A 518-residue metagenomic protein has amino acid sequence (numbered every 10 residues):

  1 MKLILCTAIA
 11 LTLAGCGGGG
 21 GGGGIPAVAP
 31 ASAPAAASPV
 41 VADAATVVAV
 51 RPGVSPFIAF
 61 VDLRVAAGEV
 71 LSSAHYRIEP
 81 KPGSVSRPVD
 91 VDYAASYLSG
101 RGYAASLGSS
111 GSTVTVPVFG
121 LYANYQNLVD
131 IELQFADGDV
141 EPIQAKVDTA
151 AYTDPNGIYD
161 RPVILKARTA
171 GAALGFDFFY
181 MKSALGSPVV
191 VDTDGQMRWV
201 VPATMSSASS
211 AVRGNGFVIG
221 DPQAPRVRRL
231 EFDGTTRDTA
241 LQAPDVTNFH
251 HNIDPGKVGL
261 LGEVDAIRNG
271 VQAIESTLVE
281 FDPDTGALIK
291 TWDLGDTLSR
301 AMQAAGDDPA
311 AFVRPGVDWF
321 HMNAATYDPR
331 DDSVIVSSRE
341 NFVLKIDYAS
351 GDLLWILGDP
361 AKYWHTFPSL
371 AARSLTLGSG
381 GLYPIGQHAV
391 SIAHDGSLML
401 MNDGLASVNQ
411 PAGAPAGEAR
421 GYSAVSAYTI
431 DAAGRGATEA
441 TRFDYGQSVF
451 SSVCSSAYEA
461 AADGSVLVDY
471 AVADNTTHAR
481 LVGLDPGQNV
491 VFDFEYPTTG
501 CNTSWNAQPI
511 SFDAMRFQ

Functional and structural regions predicted by a protein language model:
M1-T7: Sec-dependent signal peptide recognition, specifically the positively charged N-region followed immediately by
T12-G15: C-terminal motif of bacterial Sec signal peptides marking the signal peptidase cleavage site
G17-G21: Bacterial signal peptide processing site
G22-S38, D43: Long, low-complexity intrinsically disordered segments that are proline/alanine-rich with interleaved serine/threonine
S38-G83, P88, Y93-Y97, L107-T115 (+1 more regions): Histidine-/acidic-rich catalytic cores in large beta-rich domains
R101-A105: Short, well-ordered beta-strand core segments
